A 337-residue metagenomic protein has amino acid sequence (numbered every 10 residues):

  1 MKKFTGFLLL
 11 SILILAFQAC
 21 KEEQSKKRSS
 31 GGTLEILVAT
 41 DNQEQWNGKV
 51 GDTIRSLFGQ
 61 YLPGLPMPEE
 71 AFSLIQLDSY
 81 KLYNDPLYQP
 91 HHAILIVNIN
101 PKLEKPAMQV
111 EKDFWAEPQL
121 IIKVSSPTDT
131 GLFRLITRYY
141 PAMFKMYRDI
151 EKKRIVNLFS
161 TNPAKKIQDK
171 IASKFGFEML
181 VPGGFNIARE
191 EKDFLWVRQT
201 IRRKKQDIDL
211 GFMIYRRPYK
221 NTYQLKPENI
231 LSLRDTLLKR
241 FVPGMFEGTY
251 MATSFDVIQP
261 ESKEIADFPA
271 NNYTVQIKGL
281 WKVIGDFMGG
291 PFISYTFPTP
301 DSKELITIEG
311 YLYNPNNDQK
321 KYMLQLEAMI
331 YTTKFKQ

Functional and structural regions predicted by a protein language model:
M1-F7: Bacterial N-terminal signal peptides that target proteins for export
A16-A19: C-terminal motif of bacterial Sec signal peptides marking the signal peptidase cleavage site
E23-P118: Start-of-domain marker
V38, K112-A172: Long, acidic/polar, low-complexity amphipathic helices and coiled-coil-like
D41, P182-E247, S254: Secretory pathway targeting signatures of secreted, lumenal, and periplasmic proteins
I75-G131, K239-S302, N317: Signature of long, low-cysteine stretches enriched in small and polar/charged residues
I121-T128, F212-R216, E304-P315: Short, well-ordered beta-strand elements
F133-N157, M179, F185, K303-Q337: Surface-exposed amphipathic alpha-helical segments
